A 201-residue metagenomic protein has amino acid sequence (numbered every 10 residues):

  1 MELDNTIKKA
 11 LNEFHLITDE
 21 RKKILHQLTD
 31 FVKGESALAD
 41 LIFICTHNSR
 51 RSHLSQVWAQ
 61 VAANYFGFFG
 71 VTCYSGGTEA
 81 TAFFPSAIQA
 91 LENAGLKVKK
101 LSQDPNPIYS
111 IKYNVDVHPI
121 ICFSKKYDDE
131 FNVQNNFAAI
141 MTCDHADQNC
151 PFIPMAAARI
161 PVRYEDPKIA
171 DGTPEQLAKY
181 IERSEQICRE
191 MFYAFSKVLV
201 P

Functional and structural regions predicted by a protein language model:
E2-P201: Short polar/charged helix/loop
